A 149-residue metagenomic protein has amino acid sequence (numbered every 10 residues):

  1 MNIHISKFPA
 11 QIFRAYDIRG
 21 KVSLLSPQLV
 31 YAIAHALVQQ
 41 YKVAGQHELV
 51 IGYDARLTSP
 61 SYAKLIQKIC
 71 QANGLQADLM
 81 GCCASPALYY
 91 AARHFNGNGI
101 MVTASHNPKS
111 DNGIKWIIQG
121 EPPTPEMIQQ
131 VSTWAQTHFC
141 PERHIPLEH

Functional and structural regions predicted by a protein language model:
M1-I66, A72-N73, P146-H149: An N-terminal, well-structured beta->alpha segment
M1-S6, R56-L57, N96-M101, M127-V131: Short, functional N-terminal and low-complexity linear motifs
S6, N112-H149: Gly/Ser/Thr-enriched, mixed-charge loops and adjacent short helices that form phosphate/oxyanion-binding elements
P9, P27, P60, P86 (+4 more regions): Proline-rich intrinsically disordered, low-complexity coils
V22-L25, M80, P123: Pocket-edge positions in alpha/beta enzyme catalytic cores
P27-Q28, K64, A92, Q129-S132: Surface-exposed beta-strand edges and their flanking turn/coil or helix-capping segments
V38, G45-E121: Ferredoxin-reductase
Q40-K42, A77-M80, H106, E126-S132 (+1 more regions): Short, surface-exposed, polar/charged, turn-prone segments marking secondary-structure boundaries
